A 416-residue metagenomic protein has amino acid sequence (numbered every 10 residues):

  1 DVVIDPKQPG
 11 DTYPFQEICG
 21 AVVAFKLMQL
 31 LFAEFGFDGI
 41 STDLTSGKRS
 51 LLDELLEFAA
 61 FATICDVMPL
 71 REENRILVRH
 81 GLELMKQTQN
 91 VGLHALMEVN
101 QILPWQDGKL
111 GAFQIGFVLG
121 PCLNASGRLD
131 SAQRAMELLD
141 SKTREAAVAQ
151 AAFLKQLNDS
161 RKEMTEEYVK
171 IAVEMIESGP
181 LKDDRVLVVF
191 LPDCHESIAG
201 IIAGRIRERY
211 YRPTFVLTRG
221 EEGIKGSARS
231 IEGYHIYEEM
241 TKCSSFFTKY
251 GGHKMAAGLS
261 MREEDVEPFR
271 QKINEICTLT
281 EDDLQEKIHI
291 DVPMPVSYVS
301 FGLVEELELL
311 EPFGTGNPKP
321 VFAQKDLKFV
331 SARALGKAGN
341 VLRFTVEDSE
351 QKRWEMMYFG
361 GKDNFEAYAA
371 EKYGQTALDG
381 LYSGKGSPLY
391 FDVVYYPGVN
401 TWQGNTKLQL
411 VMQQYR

Functional and structural regions predicted by a protein language model:
D1-V2, P213: Proline-centered loop/turn at the N-terminus of a beta-strand
V2-D43, L55-F61: Short alpha-helices
P6-K7, I206, R229-I231, F359-G361 (+1 more regions): Generic beta-structure capping elements
Y13-F15, D107, G204, A332-A334 (+1 more regions): A generic local secondary-structure boundary/capping motif
V22, G200, G204, V393: Short alpha-helical basic/polar micro-motif
A33-Q271, P293, L335-G336: Hydrophobic helix-and-loop "lid/oligomerization" segment in the mid-to-C-terminal part of catalytic domains
R144-F190, K242-R416: Mid-to-C-terminal polyanion-binding domains and interfaces
